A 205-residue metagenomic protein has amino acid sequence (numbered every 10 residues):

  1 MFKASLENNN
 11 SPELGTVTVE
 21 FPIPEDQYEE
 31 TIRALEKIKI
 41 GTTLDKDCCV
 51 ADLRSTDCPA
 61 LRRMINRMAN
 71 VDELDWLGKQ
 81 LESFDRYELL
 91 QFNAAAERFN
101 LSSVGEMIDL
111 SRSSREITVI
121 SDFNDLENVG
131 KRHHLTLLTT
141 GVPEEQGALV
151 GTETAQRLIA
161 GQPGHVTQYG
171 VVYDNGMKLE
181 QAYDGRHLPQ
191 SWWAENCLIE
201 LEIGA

Functional and structural regions predicted by a protein language model:
M1-E7, T16-E20, D47-D52, A148 (+2 more regions): Ordered hydrophobic segments in well-structured contexts
M1-T42: N-terminal ordered "arm"
S11-G15, D57-A60, L179-Q181: Short, surface-exposed beta-strand/loop "edge" segments at domain boundaries and coil↔beta transitions
D26-S102: Structured domain cores in non-transmembrane regions
E97, G105-I108, Y173: The transition from N-terminal targeting/processing segments to the mature protein
G105-L110, R115-T118, N124-A148: Long, hydrophobic alpha/beta structural blocks
K131-A205: Acidic, proline/glycine-rich low-complexity IDRs
